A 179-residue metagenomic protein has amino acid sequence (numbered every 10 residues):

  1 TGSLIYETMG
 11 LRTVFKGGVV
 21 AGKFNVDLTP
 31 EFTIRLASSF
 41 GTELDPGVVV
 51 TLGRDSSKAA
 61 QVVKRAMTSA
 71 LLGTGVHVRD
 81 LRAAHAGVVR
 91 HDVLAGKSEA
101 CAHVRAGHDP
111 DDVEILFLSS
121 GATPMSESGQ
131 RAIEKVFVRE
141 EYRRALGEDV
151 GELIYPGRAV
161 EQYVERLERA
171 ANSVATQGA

Functional and structural regions predicted by a protein language model:
T1-M67, G73-T74, E152-A179: An N-terminal, well-structured beta->alpha segment
L11-V19, A86-V88, E114-L116: Short charge-dense sequence patches
K23, R79, S120: Short, flexible active-site loop motifs that bind/organize anionic cofactors or intermediates
T29, H85, M125-S126: Helix N-cap and loop-to-helix transition residues
F40, G96, F137-E140: Alpha-helix boundary/capping residues
T42-L44, H77-L81, G107-H108, S128-I133 (+1 more regions): Short, surface-exposed, polar/charged, turn-prone segments marking secondary-structure boundaries
V49-V113: N-terminal small/polar loop signature for handling phosphorylated ligands or for N-terminal nucleophile
V113-A179: Gly/Ser/Thr-enriched, mixed-charge loops and adjacent short helices that form phosphate/oxyanion-binding elements
